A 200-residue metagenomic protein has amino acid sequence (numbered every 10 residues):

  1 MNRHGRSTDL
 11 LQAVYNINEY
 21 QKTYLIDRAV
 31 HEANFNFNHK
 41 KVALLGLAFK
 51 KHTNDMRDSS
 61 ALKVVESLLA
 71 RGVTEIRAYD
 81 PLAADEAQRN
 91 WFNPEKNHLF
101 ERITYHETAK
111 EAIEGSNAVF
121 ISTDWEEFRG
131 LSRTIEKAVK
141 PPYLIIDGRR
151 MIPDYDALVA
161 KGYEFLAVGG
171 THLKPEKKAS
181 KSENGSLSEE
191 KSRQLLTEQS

Functional and structural regions predicted by a protein language model:
M1-S200: Structural/interface elements that position substrates and couple domains in central-metabolism enzymes
